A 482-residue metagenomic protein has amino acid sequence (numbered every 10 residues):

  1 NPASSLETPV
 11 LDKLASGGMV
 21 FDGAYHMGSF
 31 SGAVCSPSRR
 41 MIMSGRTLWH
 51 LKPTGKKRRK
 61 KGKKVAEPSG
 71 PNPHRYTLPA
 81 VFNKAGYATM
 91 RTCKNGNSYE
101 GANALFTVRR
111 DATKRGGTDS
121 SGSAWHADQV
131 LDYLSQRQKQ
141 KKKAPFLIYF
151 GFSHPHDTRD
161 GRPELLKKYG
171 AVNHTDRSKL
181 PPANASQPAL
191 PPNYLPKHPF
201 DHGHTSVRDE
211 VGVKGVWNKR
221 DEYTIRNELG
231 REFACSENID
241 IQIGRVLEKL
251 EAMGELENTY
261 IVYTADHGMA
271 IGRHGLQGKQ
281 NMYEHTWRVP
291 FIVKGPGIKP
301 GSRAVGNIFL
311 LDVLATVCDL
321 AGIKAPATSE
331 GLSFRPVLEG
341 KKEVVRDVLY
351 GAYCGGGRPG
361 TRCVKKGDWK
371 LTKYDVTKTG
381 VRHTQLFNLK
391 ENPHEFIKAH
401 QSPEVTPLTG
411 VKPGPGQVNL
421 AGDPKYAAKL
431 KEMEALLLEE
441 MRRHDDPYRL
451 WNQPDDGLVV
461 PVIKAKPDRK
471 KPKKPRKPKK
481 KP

Functional and structural regions predicted by a protein language model:
N1-A3, V20-M43, T54, R91-A102 (+7 more regions): Short, solvent-exposed turn/loop segments enriched in Gly/Ser/Thr/Pro and often Arg
N1-S5, S29, T113-S121, L134-L311 (+7 more regions): Active-site-proximal cap/lid insertion segments
P2-R39, G45-R46, H50, A88-M90 (+5 more regions): Short, structured active-site-proximal loop/turn typified by the sulfatase FGly-forming signature C/S-X-P-X-R
T8-P9, I42, K94, L256-V262 (+5 more regions): Polar, surface-exposed loop/tail segments that function as active-site lids or cofactor/substrate-recognition elements
L11-S16, M43, P79-N83, M90 (+14 more regions): Non-transmembrane alpha-helical segments in soluble domains of secreted/periplasmic/extracellular proteins
G17-D22, K84-M90, K141-I148, L256-I261 (+2 more regions): Loop/turn elements at helix/coil->beta-strand transitions in domains of secreted/extracellular proteins
C35-P37, G101, E284-R288, S329 (+3 more regions): Short, solvent-exposed loop/turn segments at the edges of secondary structure
P37-Q140, F146, T158-L166, K341 (+3 more regions): Catalytic-site neighborhoods of secreted/periplasmic enzymes that process anionic sulfate/phosphate groups
